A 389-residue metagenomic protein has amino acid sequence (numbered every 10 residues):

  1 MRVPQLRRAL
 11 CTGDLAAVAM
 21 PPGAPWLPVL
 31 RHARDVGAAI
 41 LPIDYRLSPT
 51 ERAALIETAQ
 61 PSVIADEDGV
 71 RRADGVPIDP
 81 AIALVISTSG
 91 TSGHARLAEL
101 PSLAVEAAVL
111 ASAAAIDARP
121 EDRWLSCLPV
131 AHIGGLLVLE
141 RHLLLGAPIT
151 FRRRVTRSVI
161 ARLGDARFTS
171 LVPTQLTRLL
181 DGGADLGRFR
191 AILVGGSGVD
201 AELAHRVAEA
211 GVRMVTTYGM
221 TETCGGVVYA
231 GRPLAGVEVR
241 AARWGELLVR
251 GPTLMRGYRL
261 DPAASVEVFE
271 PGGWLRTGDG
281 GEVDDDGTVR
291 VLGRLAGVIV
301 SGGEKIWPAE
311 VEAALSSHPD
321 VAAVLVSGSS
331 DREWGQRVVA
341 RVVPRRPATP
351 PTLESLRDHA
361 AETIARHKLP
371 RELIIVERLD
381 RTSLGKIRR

Functional and structural regions predicted by a protein language model:
R2, M20, L41-A54, C127 (+2 more regions): ATP-dependent adenylate-forming carboxylate-activation enzymes
P4-L47, P344: Conserved AMP-binding/adenylate-forming
E57-A65, R96-L179, A191, E209 (+1 more regions): AMP-binding/adenylate-forming
R71-S87, H94, E99, D117-R123: Conserved pre-ATP/AMP-binding loop-to-beta segment of ANL
F168-L171, L179-A230, E238-R240: Gly/Ser/Thr-rich phosphate-binding loop
P233, A242-V268, E304-I306: Conserved ATP/PPi-binding loop(s) of AMP-dependent carboxylate-activating enzymes
G251, G257, G280-K368, R378: AMP-binding/adenylate-forming catalytic core of the ANL superfamily
I364, P370, V376-R389: Flexible lysine-rich "adenylation lid" loop at the C-terminal edge of ANL adenylation domains
